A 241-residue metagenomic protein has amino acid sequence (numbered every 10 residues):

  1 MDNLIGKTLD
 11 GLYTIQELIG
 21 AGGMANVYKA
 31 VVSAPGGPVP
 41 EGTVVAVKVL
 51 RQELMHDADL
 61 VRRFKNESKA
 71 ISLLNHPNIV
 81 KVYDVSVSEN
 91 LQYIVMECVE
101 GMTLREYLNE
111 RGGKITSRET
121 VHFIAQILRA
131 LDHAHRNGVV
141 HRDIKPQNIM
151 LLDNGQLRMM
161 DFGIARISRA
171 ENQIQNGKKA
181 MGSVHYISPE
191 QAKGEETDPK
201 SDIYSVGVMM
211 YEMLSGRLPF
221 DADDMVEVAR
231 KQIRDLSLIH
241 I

Functional and structural regions predicted by a protein language model:
Q16-G22, V27: Protein kinase glycine-rich loop
V49-L73: AlphaC helix of the eukaryotic protein kinase fold
V85: Activation-segment/catalytic-loop signature of the eukaryotic protein kinase fold
E89-T103, Y107: Conserved short submotifs of the Hanks-type protein kinase catalytic core that shape the nucleotide-binding pocket
F123-I124: Activation segment signature within eukaryotic-like protein kinase domains
L128-V139: Protein kinase catalytic-loop region centered on the HRD/HxD motif
